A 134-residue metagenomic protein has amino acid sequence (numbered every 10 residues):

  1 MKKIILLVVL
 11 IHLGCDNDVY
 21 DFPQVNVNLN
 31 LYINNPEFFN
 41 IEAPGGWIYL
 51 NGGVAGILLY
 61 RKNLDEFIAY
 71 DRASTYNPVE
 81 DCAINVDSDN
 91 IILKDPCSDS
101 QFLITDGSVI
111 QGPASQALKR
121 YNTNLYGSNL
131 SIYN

Functional and structural regions predicted by a protein language model:
M1-L7: Sec-dependent signal peptide recognition, specifically the positively charged N-region followed immediately by
L7-V8, S100: Exposed boundary/loop context
I11-G14: C-terminal motif of bacterial Sec signal peptides marking the signal peptidase cleavage site
D16-N90, L103-I104, K119-N134: N-terminal pre-ligand scaffold of iron-sulfur
D65, C97-S98: Short loop/turn microsegments at loop-to-beta-strand junctions
S88-C97, V109-K119: Short cysteine/histidine-rich metal-coordination sites, predominantly Zn2+-binding motifs
